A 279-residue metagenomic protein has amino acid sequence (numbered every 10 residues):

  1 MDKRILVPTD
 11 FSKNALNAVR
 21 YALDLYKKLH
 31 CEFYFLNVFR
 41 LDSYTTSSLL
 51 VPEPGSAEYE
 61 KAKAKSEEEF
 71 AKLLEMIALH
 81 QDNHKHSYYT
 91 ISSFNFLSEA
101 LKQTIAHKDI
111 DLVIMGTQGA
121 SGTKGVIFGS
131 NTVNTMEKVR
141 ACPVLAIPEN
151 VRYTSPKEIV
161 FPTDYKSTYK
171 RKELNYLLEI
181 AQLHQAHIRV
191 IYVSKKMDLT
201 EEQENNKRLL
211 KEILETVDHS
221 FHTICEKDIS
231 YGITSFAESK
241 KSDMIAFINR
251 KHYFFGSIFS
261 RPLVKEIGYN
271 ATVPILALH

Functional and structural regions predicted by a protein language model:
M1-G55, E158-T223, S242-M244, N270: Small/aliphatic-rich secondary-structure junction motif
P54-E68: A short acidic, glycine-rich active-site loop that binds or catalyzes chemistry on phosphate/adenosine moieties
E75-V113, E215-K265, V273: Structural beta-alpha unit
D111-K138: Helix-enriched interaction subdomains in cytosolic or periplasmic regions, typified by TIR/SEFIR signaling/NADase cores
G116-T117, P143-E149, I275-H279: Short beta-strand elements of ligand-binding domains
T117, Y192, N249-R250, H279: Short secondary-structure boundary segments
F128-T132, E204-R208, F259-V264: Charged helix-capping and loop-helix junction motifs
T132-R152: Short, structured interface segments
